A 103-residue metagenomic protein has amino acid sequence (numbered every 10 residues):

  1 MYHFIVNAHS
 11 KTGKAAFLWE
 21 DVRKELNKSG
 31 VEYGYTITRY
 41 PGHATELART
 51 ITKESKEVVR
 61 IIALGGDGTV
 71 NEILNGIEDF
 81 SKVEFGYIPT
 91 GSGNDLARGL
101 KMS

Functional and structural regions predicted by a protein language model:
M1-I61: ATP/NTP phosphate-donor binding region
H3-V6, K28-S29, T38, D79-S103: Catalytic core of DAGKc-family lipid kinases
A8, L64-G66, T90: Glycine-rich beta-strand-to-loop/alpha-helix junction loops that act as flexible
S10, V70, S92: Short, glycine/acidic-enriched loop or turn micro-motifs at the edges of active sites
A15, E72-L74, L96-G99: Short glycine-/acidic-enriched loop or helix-start segments at secondary-structure transitions that form or flank
A44, T69-N71, D95: Short, active-site-adjacent cap segments at secondary-structure transitions
R60-G68, E72: Glycine-rich N-terminal segment of FAD-binding domains in flavoprotein oxidoreductases, spanning the beta-loop-helix
T69-S81: Short Gly/Thr/Asp-enriched flexible loops that form oxyanion-binding sites at enzyme active sites
